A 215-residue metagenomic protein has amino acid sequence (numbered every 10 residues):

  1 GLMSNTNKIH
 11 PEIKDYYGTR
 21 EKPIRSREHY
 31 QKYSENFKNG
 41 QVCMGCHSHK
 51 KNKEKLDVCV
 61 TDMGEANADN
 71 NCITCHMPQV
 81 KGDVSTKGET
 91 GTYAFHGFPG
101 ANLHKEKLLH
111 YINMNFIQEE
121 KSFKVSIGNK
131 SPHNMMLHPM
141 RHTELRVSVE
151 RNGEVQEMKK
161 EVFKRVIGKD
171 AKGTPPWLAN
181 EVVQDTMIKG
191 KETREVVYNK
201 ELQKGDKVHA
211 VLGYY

Functional and structural regions predicted by a protein language model:
G1-W177, E181, T186-K189, Y198-K200: Primarily the internal scaffold of c-type cytochrome electron-transfer domains, especially repeated/multiheme c-type
T186, E195, G213-Y215: Accessory, solvent-exposed terminal regions and/or long lumenal/extracellular loops of proteins
R194-K204: Short, hydrophobic beta-strand segments
L202-Y215: Short, surface-exposed ligand- or partner-binding patches at beta-edge/loop junctions that are enriched in aromatics
